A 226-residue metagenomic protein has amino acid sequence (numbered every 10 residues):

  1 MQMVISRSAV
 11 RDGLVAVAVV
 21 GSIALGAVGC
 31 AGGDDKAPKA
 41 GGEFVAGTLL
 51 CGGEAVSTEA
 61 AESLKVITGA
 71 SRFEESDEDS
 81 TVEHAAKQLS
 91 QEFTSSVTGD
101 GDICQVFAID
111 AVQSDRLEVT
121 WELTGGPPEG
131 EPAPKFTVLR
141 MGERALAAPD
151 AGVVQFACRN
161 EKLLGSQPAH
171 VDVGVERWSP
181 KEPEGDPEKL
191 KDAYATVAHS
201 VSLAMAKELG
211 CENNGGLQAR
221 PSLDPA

Functional and structural regions predicted by a protein language model:
Q2-V17: Bacterial N-terminal signal peptides that target proteins for export
G26-G29: C-terminal motif of bacterial Sec signal peptides marking the signal peptidase cleavage site
A31-D34: Bacterial signal peptide processing site
K39-L203, K207, N213-A226: A small/polar (G/S/T-enriched), proline-flanked helix-loop surface module common in exported/cell-envelope proteins
